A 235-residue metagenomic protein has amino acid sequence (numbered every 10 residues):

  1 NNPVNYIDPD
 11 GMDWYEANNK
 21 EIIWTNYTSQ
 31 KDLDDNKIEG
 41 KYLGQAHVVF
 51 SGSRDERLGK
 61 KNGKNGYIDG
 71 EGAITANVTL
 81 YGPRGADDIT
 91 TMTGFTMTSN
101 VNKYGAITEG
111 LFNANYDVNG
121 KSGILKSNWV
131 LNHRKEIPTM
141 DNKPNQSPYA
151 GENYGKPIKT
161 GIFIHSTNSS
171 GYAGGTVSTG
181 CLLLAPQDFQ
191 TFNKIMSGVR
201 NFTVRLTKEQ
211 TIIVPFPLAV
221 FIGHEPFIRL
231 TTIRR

Functional and structural regions predicted by a protein language model:
N1-W14: Surface-exposed coil/loop segments, especially low-complexity Tyr/Gly/Ser/Thr-rich stretches in secreted/surface
D8-G11, G105, G110, G180: Glycine-centered flexibility sites
P9-M12, N193-G198: Composition- and surface-driven signal marking solvent-exposed, interaction-prone regions in large proteins
Y15, T231-T232: Serine/threonine-rich low-complexity intrinsically disordered regions
Y15-E16, L183: Well-ordered beta-strand positions
E16-G175, R200-F202, L206-Q210, F216-P217 (+1 more regions): Cell wall/extracellular polymer interaction/catalysis modules
G161-I195: Active-site scaffold segments
I213-F216, I233-R235: Short, solvent-exposed mixed-charge patches
